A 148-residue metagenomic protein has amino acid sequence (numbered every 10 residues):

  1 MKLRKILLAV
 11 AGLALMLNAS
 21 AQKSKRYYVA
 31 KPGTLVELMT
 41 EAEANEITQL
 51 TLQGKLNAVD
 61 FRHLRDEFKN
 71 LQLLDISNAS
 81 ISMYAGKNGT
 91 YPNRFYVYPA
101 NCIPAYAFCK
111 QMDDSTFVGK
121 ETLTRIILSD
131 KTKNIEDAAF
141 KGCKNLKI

Functional and structural regions predicted by a protein language model:
M1-S24: Bacterial Sec-dependent N-terminal signal peptides
K23-K31, T48-L56, L71-G86, T90-C102 (+2 more regions): Structural signature of tandem-repeat unit edges
T34-E43, V59-D66, D137-A139: Short, T/G/N/S-enriched strand-turn elements that build extracellular solenoid repeat scaffolds
E67-N70, K110: Structured segments of extracytoplasmic/periplasmic soluble domains in secreted or envelope-associated proteins
Y106-A107, E136-K141: Consensus positions within tandem repeat domains that build extended binding/scaffold surfaces
